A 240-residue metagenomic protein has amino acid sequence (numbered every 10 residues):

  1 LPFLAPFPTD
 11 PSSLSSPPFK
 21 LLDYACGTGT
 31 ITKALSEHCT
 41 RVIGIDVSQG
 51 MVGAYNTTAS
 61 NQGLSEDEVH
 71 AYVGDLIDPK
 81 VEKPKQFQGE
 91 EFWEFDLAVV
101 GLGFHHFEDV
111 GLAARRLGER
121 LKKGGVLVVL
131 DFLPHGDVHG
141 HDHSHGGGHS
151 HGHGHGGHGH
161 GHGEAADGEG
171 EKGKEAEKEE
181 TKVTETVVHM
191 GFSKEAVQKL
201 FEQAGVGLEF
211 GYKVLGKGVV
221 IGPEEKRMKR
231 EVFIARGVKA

Functional and structural regions predicted by a protein language model:
L1-F19: Conserved alpha-helix/loop element of class I SAM-dependent methyltransferases that forms part of the SAM/SAH-binding
S16-Q86: Class I SAM-dependent methyltransferase SAM/SAH-binding core
I31, V126-I234: C-terminal alpha-helical "lid/dimerization" subdomain adjacent to the S-adenosyl-L-methionine
E82-A98: A short acidic, Gly/Pro-enriched loop at the edge of an enzyme's catalytic core that lines a small-molecule cofactor
W93-V110: A short SAM/SAH-binding and catalytic strip from SAM-dependent methyltransferases
L112-K123: A short glycine-rich, Lys/Arg-flanked "PGG" loop and its adjoining helix->strand segment in the class I
I234-A240: C-terminal lobe and adjacent flexible extensions of AdoMet/dcAdoMet transferase-like proteins
